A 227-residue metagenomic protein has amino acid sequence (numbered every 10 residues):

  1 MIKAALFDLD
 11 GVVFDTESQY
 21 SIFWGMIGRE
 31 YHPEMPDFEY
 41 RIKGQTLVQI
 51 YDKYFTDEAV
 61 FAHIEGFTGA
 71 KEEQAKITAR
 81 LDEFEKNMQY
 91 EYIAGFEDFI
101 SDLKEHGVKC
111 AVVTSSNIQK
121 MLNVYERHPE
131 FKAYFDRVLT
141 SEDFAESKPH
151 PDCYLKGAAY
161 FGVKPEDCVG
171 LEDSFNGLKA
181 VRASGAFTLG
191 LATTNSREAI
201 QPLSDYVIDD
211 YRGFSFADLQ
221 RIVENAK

Functional and structural regions predicted by a protein language model:
M1-K3, S101-K104, N117-K227: Asp-based, Mg2+/Mn2+-dependent phosphohydrolase catalytic module
I2-E97, S101-H106, Q119: N-terminal helical cap/lid subdomain that shapes the substrate entry/recognition surface in HAD-like hydrolases
V12, T16, T114, G177: Ser/Thr-glycine-rich phosphate-binding loops at phosphate-binding pockets of nucleotides, nucleotide cofactors
V12-V13, N87-M88, C110, E142 (+1 more regions): A generic structural signal for short
V13, Y92, C110-V113, E146 (+1 more regions): Conserved SAM-binding loop
D15-T16, V112, K120, P149: Secondary-structure boundary/capping motif
E34, K109, F187: Residue-level detector of anion-binding/catalytic polar loops
